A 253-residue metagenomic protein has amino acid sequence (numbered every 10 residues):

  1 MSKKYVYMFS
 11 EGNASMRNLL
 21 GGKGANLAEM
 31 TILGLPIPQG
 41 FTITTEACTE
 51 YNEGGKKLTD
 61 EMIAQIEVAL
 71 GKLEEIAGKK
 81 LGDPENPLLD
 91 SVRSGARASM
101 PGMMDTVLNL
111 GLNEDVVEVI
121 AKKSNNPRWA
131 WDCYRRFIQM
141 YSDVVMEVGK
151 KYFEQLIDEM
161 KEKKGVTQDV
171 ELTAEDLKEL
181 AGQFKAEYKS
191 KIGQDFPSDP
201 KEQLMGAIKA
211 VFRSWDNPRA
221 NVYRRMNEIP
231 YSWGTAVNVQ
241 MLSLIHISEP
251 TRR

Functional and structural regions predicted by a protein language model:
M1-S248: Nucleotide/phosphate-binding sheet-loop regions of phosphoryl- and nucleotidyl-transfer enzymes
P250-R252: Hydrophobic heptad-repeat coiled-coil signature
